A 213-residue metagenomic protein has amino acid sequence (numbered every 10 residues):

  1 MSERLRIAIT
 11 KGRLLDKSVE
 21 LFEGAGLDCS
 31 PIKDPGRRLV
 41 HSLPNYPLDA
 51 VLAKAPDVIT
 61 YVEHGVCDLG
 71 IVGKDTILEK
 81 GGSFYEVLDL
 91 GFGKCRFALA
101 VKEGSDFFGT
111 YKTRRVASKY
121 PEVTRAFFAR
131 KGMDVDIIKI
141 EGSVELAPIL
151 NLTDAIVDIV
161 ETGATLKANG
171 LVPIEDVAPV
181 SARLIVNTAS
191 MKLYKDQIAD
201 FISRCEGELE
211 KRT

Functional and structural regions predicted by a protein language model:
M1-T213: Domain-level signature for soluble enzymes in the chorismate/prephenate branch of the shikimate pathway
